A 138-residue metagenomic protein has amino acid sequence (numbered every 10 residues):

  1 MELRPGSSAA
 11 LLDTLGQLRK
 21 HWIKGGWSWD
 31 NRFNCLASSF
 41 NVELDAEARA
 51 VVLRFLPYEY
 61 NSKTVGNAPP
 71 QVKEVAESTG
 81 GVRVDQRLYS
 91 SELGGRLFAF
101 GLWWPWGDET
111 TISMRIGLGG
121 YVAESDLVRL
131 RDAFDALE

Functional and structural regions predicted by a protein language model:
M1-E138: A cross-family detector of function-defining hotspots
